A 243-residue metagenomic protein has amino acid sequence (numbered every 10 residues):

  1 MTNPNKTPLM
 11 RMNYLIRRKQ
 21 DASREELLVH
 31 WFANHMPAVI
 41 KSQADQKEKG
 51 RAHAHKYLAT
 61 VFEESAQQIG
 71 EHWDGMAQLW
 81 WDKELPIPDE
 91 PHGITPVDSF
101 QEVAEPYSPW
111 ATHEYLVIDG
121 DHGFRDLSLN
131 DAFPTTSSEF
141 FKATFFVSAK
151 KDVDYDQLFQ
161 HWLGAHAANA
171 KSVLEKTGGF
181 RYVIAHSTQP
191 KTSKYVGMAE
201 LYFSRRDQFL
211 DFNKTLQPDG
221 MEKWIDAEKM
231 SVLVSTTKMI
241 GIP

Functional and structural regions predicted by a protein language model:
M1-P243: Macromolecular interaction modules
